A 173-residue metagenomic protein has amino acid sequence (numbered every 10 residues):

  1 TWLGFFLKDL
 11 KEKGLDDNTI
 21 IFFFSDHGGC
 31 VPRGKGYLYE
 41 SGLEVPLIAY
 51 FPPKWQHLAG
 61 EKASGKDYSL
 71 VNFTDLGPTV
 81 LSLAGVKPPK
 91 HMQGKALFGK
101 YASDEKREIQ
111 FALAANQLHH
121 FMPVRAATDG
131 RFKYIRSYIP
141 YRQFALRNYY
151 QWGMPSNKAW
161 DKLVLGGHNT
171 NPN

Functional and structural regions predicted by a protein language model:
T1-F6, L76: Alpha-helical packing segments of well-folded alpha/beta enzyme cores
D9-N72, Q93, H119: Histidine-centered active-site microenvironments of extracellular/periplasmic hydrolases and transferases
D17-T19, S64-D129: Polar, surface-exposed loop/tail segments that function as active-site lids or cofactor/substrate-recognition elements
R33-Y37, A112-L113, N171-P172: Short, P/G- and charge-enriched loop/turn segments at secondary-structure junctions
E40, L118-N173: C-terminal, low-complexity/hydrophilic appendages and adjacent surface loops of extracellular/periplasmic anionic
F51-W55, G85-K87, G130-F132, Y138-I139: Short loop segments at secondary-structure junctions
